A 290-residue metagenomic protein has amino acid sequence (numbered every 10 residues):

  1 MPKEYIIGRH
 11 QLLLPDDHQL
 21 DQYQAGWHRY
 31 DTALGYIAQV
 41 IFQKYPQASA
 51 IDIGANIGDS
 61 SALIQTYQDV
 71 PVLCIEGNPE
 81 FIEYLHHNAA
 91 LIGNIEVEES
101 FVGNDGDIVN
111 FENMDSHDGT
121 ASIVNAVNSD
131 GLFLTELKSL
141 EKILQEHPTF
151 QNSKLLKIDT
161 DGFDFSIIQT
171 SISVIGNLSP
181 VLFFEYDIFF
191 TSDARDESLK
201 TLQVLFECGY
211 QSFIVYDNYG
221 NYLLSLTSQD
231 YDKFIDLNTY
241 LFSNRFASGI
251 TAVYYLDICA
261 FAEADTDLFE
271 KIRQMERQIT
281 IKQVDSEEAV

Functional and structural regions predicted by a protein language model:
M1-E96, S129, F133, Q145-Q151 (+1 more regions): S-adenosyl-L-methionine
Y23-I51, I108, S122-L178, F190-D196: Short internal loop-to-helix segment that lines adenine-nucleotide cofactor pockets
A55-D59, P79, N104, T160-D164 (+1 more regions): Short, glycine/acidic-enriched loop or turn micro-motifs at the edges of active sites
L63, Y67, H87, S166-V174 (+1 more regions): A short acidic, amphipathic alpha-helical/loop segment
H86-K142: S-adenosyl-L-methionine
S179-Y186: Conserved beta-strand signature within the Rossmann-like core of class I S-adenosyl-L-methionine
D187-F189, N218: Active-site beta-loop-alpha junctions enriched in small/polar residues
L199-Q211: Conserved Class I S-adenosyl-L-methionine
